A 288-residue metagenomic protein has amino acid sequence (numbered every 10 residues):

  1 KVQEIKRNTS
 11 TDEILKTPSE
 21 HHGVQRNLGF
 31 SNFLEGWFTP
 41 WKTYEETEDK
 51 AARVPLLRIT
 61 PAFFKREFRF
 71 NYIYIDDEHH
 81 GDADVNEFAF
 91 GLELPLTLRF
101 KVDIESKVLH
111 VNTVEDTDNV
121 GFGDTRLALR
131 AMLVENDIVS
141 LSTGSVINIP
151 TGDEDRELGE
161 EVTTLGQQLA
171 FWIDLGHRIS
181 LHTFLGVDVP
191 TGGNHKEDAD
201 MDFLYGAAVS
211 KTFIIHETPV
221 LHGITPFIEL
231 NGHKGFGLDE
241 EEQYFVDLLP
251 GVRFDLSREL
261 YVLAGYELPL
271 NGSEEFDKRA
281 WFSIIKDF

Functional and structural regions predicted by a protein language model:
K1-F288: Transmembrane beta-barrel domains of Gram-negative outer membranes and organellar outer membranes
